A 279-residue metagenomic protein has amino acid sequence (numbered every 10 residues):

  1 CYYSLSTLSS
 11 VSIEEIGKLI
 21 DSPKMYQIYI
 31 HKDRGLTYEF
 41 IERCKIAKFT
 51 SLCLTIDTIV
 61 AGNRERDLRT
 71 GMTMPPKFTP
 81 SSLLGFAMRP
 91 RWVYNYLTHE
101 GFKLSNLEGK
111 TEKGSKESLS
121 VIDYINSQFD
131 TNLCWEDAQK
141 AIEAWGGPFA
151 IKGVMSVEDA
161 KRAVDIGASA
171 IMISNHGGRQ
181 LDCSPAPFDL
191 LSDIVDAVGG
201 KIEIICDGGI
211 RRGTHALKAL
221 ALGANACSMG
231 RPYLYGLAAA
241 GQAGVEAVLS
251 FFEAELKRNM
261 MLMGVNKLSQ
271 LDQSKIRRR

Functional and structural regions predicted by a protein language model:
C1-D165, G177-Q180, D189: Active-site entrance/lid segments in N-terminal catalytic domains of soluble metabolic enzymes
C1-Y2, T50, S169, N225 (+1 more regions): Short acidic/polar active-site loop segments enriched in Thr and Asp
I13-E14, V164, S169-C206: Extended hydrophobic/aromatic segments used for targeting, binding, or gating
P23-I28, A170-N175, A226-G230: Short hydrophobic/aromatic-enriched beta-strand-loop microsegments
L54, A141, A163, I171 (+3 more regions): Conserved, mostly hydrophobic/aromatic
T55, K152, I173-H176, I205-D207 (+1 more regions): Generic beta-strand/beta-sheet core signal
G62-R64, D159-A160, D182, T214 (+2 more regions): Active-site-proximal flexible loops/turns
A186-R279: Alpha/beta catalytic cores of nucleotide-metabolism and tRNA/nucleoside-modifying enzymes
